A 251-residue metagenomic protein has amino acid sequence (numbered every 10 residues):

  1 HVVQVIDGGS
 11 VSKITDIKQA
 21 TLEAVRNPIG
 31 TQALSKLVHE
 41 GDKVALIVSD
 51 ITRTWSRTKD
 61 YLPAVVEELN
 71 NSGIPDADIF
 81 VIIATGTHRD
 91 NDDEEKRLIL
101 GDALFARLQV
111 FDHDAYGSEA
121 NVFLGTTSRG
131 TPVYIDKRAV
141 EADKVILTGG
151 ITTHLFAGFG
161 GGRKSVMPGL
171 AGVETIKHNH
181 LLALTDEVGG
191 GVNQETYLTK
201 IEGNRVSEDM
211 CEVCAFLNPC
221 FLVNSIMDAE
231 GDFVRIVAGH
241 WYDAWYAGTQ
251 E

Functional and structural regions predicted by a protein language model:
H1-A24: N-terminal amphipathic/basic leader segments beginning at the initiator methionine
Q4-I6, T15, W55-S56, L147-T148 (+3 more regions): Short helix/loop capping segments that flank catalytic or ligand/cofactor-binding pockets
I29-I47, G73-D76, L217: Glycine-rich phosphate/diphosphate-binding loops that line cofactor/substrate pockets in enzymes
T54-I74: Histidine-anchored nucleotide/phosphate-binding helix
D76-T87, N224: Short internal beta-strands
D90-G160: An acidic, phosphate/nucleotide-engaging active-site surface
G158-K177: A short, gly/pro- and small-residue-rich
G191-E251: Membrane-embedded hairpin module used as a gating/binding unit in multi-pass transport and secretion proteins
